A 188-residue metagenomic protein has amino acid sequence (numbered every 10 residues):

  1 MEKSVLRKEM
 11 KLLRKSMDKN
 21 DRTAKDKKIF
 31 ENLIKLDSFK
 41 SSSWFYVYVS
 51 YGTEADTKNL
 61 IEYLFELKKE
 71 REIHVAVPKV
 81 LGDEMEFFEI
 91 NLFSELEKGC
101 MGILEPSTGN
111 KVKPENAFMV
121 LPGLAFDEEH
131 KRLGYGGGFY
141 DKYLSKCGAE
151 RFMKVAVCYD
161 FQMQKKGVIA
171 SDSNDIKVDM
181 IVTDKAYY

Functional and structural regions predicted by a protein language model:
M1-V112: N-terminal active-site beta-alpha-beta segment that forms phosphate/nucleotide-binding and substrate-recognition loops
L12, N110, P114-M119, E128-K131 (+1 more regions): Surface-exposed, charge/polar-rich loops and edge strands
F45, M119-V120: Receiver (REC) domain switch-region micro-motif
G52, G82, A125-F126, Q162: Short, solvent-exposed loop/turn segments at secondary-structure junctions
I61-E62, Y135-D141: Charged helix-capping and loop-helix junction motifs
E84, L121-G123, G136: A short beta-strand-loop-alpha-helix capping motif that often carries His-Thr
C100, R132-G136: Short glycine/serine/threonine-biased micro-segments
